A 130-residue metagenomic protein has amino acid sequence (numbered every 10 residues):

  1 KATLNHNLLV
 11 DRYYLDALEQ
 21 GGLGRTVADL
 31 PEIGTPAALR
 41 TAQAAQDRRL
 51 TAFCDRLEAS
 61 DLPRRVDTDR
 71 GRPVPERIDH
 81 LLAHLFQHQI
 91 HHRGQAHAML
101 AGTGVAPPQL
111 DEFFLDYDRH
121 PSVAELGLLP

Functional and structural regions predicted by a protein language model:
K1-D29, D69-P130: Short, contiguous alpha-helical
G21-P63: Helix-adjacent hinge/juxtasegments
R64-T68: Short polybasic amphipathic segments
